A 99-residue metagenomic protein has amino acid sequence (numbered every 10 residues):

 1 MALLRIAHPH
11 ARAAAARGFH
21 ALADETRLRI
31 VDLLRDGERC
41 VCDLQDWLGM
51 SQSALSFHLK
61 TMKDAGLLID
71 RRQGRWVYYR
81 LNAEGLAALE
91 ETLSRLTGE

Functional and structural regions predicted by a protein language model:
M1-A15, D32, A83-E99: Amphipathic alpha-helical dimerization/coiled-coil segments that flank or bridge DNA-binding/regulatory modules
R5-H8, C40, L55: Short acidic/polar alpha-helix capping motifs at helix-coil junctions
A13-S53, Q73, V77-L86: N-terminal helix-turn-helix DNA-binding core of bacterial DNA-binding proteins
R39, D64, E91-S94: Intrinsic disorder/low-complexity segments in short proteins, especially the signal peptide and propeptide regions
D46, F57, K63-D64: Alpha-helical residues within the helix-turn-helix
A54-H58, T97: Short alpha-helical linear motifs
